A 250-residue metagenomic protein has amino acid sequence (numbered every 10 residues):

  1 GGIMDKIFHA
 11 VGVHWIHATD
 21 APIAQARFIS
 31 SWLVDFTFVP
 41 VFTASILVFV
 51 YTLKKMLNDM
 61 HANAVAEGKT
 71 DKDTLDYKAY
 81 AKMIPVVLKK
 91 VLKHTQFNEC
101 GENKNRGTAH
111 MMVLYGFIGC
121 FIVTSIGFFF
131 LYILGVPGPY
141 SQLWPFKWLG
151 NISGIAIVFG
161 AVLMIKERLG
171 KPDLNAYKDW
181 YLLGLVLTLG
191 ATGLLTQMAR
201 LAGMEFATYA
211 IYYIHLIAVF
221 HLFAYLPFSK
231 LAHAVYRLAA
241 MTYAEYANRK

Functional and structural regions predicted by a protein language model:
G1-K250: Membrane-embedded alpha-helical bundles of multi-pass integral membrane proteins
